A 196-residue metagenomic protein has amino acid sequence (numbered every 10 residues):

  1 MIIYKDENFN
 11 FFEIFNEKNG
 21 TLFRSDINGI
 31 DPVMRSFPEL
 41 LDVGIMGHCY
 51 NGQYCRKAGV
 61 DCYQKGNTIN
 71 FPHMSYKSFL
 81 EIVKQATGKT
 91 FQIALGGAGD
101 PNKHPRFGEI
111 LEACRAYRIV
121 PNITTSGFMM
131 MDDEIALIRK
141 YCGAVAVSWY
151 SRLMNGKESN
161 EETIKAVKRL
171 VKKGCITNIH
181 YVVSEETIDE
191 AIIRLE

Functional and structural regions predicted by a protein language model:
M1-D42, K57: Flexible, acidic/Gly-rich N-terminal and inter-domain linker regions that tether and position cofactor-handling modules
D6-F11, G59-C62, A86-K89, E109-A113: Generic detector of short, locally flexible boundary/turn motifs and exposed helical patches
S25-N28, Q64, W149: Active-site donor-binding loop signature of nucleotide-sugar glycosyltransferases
P32-K77: Canonical Radical SAM [4Fe-4S] cluster-binding loop centered on the CxxxCxxC motif and its immediate flanking residues
I45, G97-A98: Glycine-rich Rossmann NAD(P)(H)-binding loop
Y76-G96, H104-E196: Radical SAM/AdoMet-radical enzyme domain recognition
P101: Acidic catalytic loop of the alpha/beta-hydrolase fold
